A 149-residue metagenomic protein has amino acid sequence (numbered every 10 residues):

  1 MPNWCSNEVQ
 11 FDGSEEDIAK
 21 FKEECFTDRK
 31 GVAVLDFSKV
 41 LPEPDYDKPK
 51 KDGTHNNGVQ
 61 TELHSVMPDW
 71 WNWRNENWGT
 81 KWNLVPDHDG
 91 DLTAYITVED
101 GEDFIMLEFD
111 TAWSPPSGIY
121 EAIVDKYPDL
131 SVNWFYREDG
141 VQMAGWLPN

Functional and structural regions predicted by a protein language model:
M1-N149: Long, contiguous binding/interaction regions
